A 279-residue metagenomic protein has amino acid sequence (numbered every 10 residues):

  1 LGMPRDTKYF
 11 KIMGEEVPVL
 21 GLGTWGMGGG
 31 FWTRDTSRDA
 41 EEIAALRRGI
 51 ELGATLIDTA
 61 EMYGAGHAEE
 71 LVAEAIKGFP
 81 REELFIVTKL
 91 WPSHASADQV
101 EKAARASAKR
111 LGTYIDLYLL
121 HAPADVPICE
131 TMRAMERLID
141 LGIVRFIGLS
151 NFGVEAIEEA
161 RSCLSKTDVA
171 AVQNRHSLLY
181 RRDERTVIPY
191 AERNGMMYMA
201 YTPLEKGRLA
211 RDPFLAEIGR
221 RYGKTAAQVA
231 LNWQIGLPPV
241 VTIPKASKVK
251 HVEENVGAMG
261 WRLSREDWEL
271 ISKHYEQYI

Functional and structural regions predicted by a protein language model:
G2-L84, M196: N-terminal binding-site loop/beta-alpha segment at the start of enzyme catalytic domains that lines or forms
Y9, P123-I279: Beta/alpha (TIM)-barrel catalytic core signal, keyed to glycine-rich beta->alpha loops juxtaposed to Asp/Glu that bind
E15-L20, G53-L56, P80-L84, T113-D116 (+4 more regions): Short, well-ordered coil/turn segments that N-cap beta-strands
G21, D58-E61, Y118-L119, G148 (+1 more regions): Residues embedded in well-ordered beta-strands within globular domains across many folds
G26-A40, T88-D98, H121, V126: Active-site mouth loops of central-metabolism enzymes
D35-G49, S96-L111, I157-E159: Short, acidic/polar
E82-H94, L117-P123, N151, N174-H176: A short, structured active-site edge motif that brings together acidic residues
V100-L120, R137-L141, C163: CE4/NodB-like, metal-dependent polysaccharide N-deacetylase domain that modifies extracellular/periplasmic N-acetylated
